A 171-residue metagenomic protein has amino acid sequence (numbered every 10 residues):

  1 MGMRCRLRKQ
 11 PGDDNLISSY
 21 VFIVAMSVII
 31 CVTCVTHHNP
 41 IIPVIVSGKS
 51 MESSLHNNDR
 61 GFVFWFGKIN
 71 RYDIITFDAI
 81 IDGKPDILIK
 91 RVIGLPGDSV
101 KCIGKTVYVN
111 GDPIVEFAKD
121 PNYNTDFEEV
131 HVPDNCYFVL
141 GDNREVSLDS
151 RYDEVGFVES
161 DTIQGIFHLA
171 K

Functional and structural regions predicted by a protein language model:
M1-K171: Extended hydrophobic leader/signal-anchor segments used for secretion and membrane insertion
